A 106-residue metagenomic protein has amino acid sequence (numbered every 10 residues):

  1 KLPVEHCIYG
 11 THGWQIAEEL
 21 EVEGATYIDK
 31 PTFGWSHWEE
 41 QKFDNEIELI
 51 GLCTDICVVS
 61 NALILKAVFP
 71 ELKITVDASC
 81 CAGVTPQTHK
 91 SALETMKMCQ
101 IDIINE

Functional and structural regions predicted by a protein language model:
L2-E106: Active-site-adjacent betaalpha module
